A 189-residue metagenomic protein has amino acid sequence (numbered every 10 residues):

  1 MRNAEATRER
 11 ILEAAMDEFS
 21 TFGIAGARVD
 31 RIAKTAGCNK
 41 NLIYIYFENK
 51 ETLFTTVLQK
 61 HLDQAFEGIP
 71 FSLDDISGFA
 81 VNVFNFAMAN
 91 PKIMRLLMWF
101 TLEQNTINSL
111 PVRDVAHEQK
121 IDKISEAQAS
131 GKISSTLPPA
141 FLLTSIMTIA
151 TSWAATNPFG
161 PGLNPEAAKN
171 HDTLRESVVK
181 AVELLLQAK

Functional and structural regions predicted by a protein language model:
M1-A6: N-terminal intrinsically disordered/low-complexity leader segments
R10, A14, E18-T52, T56: Helix-turn-helix
R10, G78, N82, L96 (+1 more regions): Amphipathic alpha-helical interaction segments
T21-A25, N90, S130: Short coil/turn segments at alpha/beta junctions that flank glycine-rich nucleotide-binding fingerprints
D30-R31, T35, K50-E51, D63-F66 (+3 more regions): Ligand-binding pocket scaffold of soluble enzyme catalytic domains
T55-N82, H117, I121-E126: Amphipathic alpha-helical linker/stalk segments
N85-A89, D122-S130, T148-K189: C-terminal peripheral helix-coil segments that are non-catalytic and often amphipathic
N85-Q128, F141, A168-D172: Short secondary-structure transition hinges
